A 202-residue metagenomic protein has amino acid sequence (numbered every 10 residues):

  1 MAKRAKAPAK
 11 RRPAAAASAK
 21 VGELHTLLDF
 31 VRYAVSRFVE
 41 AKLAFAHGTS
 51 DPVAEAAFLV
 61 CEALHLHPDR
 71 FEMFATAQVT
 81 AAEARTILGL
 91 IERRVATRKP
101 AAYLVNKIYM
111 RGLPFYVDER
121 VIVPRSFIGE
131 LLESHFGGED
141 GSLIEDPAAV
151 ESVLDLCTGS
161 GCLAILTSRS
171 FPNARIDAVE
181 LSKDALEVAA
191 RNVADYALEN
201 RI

Functional and structural regions predicted by a protein language model:
A2, K6-M110: N-terminal auxiliary segments of SAM/dcSAM-dependent transferases
A75, R85-P172, I176-A194: SAM-dependent Rossmann-like transferase core, predominantly class I methyltransferases with a strong bias toward
A197-I202: Conserved SAM-binding strand-loop segment of SAM-dependent methyltransferases
